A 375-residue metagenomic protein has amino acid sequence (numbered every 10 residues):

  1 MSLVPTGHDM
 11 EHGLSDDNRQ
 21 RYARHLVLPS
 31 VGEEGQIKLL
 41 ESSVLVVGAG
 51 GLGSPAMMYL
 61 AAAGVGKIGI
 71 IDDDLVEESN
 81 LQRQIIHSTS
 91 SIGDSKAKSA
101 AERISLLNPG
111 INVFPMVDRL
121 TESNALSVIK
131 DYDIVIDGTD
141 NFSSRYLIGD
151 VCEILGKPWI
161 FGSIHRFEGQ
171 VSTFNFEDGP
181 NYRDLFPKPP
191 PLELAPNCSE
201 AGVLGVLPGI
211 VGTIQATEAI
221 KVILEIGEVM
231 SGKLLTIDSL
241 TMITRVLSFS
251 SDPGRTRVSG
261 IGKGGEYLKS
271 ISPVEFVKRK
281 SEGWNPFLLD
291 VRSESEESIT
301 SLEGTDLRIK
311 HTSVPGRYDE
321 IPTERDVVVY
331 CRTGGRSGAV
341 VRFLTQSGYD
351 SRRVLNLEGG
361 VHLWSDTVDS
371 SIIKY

Functional and structural regions predicted by a protein language model:
M1-L45, E78, G260, G264-E266: N-terminal charged helix/coil linker that caps or initiates catalytic domains
S2-P5, N112-M116, L120-T121, L126-S127 (+2 more regions): E1/E1-like adenylate-forming module used to activate ubiquitin-like modifiers and sulfur-carrier proteins
L3-T6, L235-F287, E294-V328, T333-Y375: Rhodanese-like catalytic fold shared by cysteine-dependent sulfurtransferases and DSP/PTP-type phosphatases
P5-G7, G13, I71-N108: Glycine-rich phosphate-binding loop and adjoining beta1-alpha1-beta2 segment of Rossmann-like nucleotide-binding folds
L39, V128-D133, I321-P322: A short, aliphatic-rich alpha-helical micro-motif
V46-G51, I70, V329: Hydrophobic Val/Ile/Leu positions in short beta-strands of Rossmann-like dinucleotide-binding domains
L52-G53, R336: Hydrophobic/small residue at the entry helix of a nucleotide-binding pocket
T213-G227: Oxidoreductase and adenylate-handling cofactor-binding alpha/beta cores
